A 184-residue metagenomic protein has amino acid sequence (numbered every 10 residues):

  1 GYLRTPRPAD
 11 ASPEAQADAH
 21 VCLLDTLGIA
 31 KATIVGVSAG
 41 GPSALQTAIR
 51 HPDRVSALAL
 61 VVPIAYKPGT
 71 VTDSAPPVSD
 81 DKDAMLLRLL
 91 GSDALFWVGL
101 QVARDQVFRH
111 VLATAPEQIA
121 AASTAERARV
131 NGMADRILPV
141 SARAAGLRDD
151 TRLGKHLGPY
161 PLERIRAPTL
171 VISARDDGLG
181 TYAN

Functional and structural regions predicted by a protein language model:
G1-E14: Glycine-rich "HGGG/HGxG" loop immediately N-terminal to the catalytic nucleophile of the alpha/beta-hydrolase
S12-A17, G41: Conserved donor sugar-nucleotide recognition element shared by glycan-biosynthetic enzymes
A15-T33: Conserved acidic catalytic loop of the alpha/beta-hydrolase fold
C22, L45-Q46, K155-Y160: A generic local structural motif
K31-T72: Conserved hydrolase catalytic core segment
P77-P161: Alpha/beta-hydrolase
I165, V171-S173: Short beta-strand/loop motif that positions the catalytic acidic residue of the alpha/beta-hydrolase fold
G178-N184: Conserved alpha/beta-hydrolase "acid-adjacent" motif
